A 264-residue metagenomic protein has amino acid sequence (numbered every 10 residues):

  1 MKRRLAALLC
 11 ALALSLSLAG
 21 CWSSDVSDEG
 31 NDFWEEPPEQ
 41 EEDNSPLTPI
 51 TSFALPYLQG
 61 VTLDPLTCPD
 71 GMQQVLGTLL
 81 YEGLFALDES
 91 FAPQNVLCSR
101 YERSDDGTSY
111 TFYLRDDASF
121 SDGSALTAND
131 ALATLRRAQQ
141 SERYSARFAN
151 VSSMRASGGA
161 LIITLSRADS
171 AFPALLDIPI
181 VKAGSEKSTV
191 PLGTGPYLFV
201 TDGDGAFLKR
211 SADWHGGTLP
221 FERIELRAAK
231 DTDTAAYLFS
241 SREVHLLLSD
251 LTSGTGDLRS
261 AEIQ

Functional and structural regions predicted by a protein language model:
L18-G20: C-terminal motif of bacterial Sec signal peptides marking the signal peptidase cleavage site
W22-S24: Bacterial signal peptide processing site
T48-Q59, S109-F112, T134, L161-I163 (+3 more regions): Short, well-ordered beta-strand elements
A54-D105, R136, L192: N-terminal lobe/hinge region of extracytoplasmic solute-binding protein
S99-E142: Aromatic- and charge-enriched surface segment that lines or borders ligand/interaction sites
F148, T255-Q264: Ligand-binding "clamshell"
L165-R223, T232-D233: Gly/Pro-rich hinge or "lid" segments in bacterial periplasmic/extracellular proteins
D213-D257: Ligand-site clamp/hinge motif
